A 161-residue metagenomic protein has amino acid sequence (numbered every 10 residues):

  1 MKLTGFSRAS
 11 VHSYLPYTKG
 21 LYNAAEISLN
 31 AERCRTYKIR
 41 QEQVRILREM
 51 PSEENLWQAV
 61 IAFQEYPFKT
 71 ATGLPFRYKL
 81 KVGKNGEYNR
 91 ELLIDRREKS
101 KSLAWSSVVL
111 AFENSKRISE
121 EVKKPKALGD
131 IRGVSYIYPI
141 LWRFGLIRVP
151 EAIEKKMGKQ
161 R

Functional and structural regions predicted by a protein language model:
K2, K19-I39, A152-E154: Short Lys/Arg-enriched helix C-cap and helix-to-coil transition segments that create basic nucleic-acid-contact patches
L3, S10-Y14, I137-I140: Residues in the recognition helix of alpha-helical DNA-binding motifs
S7-S10, R33: Short coil turns linking two alpha-helices in DNA-binding domains
R35-S100: Long, low-complexity, charged/polar intrinsically disordered regions in eukaryotic proteins
P51, L103, S107, R132-P139: Short, well-structured alpha-helical interface segments that form or flank functional binding sites
N89-I118: Intrinsically disordered, low-complexity regulatory segments enriched in Ser/Thr/Pro and charged residues
S115-Q160: Short, compact, well-ordered microdomains
